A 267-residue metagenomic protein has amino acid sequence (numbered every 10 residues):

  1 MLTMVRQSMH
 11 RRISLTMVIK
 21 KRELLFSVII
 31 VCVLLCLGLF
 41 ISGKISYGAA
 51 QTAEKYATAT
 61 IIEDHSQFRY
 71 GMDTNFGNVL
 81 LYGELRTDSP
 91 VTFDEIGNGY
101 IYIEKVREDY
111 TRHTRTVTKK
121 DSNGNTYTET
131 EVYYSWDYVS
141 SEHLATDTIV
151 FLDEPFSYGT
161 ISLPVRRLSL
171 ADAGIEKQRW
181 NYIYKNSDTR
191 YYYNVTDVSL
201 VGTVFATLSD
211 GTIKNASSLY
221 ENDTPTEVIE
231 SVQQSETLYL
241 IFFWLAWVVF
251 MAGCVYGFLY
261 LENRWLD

Functional and structural regions predicted by a protein language model:
M1-Y100: N-terminal pre-first-transmembrane soluble regions of secretory-pathway and organelle membrane proteins
V28-I30, S42-K55, Y100-L266: Charged, low-complexity helical/coil segments in non-catalytic cytosolic or luminal regions
